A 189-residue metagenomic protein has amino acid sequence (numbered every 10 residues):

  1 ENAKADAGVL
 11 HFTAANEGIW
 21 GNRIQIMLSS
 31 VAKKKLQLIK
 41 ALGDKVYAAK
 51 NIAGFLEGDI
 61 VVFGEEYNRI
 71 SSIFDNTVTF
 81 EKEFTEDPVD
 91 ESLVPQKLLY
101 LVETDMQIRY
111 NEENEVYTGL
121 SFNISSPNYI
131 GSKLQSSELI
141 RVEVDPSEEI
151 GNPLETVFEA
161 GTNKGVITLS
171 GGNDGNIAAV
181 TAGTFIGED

Functional and structural regions predicted by a protein language model:
E1-D189: Surface-exposed assembly/interface segments
